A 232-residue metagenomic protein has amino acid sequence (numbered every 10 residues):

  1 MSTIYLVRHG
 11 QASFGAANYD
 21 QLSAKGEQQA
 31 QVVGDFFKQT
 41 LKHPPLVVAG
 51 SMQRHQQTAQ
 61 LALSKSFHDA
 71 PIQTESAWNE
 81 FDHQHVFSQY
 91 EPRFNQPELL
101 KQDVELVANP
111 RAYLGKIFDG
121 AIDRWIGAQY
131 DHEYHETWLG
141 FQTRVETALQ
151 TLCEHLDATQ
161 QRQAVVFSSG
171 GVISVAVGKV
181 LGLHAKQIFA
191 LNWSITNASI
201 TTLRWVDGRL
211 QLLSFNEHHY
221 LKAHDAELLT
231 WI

Functional and structural regions predicted by a protein language model:
S2, H68, N79-N109, L139 (+2 more regions): Acidic, low-complexity terminal tails and accessory targeting/binding regions of phosphate-metabolizing enzymes
T3-L6, G10-A62, T137-V145: Loop-to-helix element that buttresses phosphate recognition and phosphoryl-transfer chemistry
I4, P45, R162-S168: Generic beta-sheet signal
V7, E75-A77, F215: Conserved beta-strand termini and adjacent loop/short-helix elements that scaffold enzyme active sites in alpha/beta
G10, G170-G171, N216-H219: Active-site metal-binding loops of divalent metal-dependent hydrolases
G34-K116: Phosphate-coordination/substrate-recognition cap region in phosphate-metabolizing enzymes
L100-G140: Short glycine/proline- and acidic residue-enriched helix-loop micro-motifs that form flexible lids or anion-recognition
E133-H155: Active-site periphery "cap/insert" segments of enzyme catalytic domains
